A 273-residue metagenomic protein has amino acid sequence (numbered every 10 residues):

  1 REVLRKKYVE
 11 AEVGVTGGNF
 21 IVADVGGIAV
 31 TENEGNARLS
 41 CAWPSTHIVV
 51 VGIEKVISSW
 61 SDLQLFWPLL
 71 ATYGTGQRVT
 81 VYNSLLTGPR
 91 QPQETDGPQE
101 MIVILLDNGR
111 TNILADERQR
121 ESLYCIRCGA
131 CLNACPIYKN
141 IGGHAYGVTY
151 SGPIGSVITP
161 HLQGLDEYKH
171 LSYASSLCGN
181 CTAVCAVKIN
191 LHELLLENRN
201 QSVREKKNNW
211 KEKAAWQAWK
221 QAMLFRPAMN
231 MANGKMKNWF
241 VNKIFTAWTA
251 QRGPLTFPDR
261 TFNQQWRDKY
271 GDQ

Functional and structural regions predicted by a protein language model:
R1, W60-L63, V79, S151-I154 (+4 more regions): Alpha-helix initiation and N-capping motif
R1-R118: The feature marks the mature, well-folded catalytic cores of soluble enzymes
K55, L123-R127: Short, contiguous, pocket-lining structural segments that sit at or immediately flank catalytic/ligand-binding sites
S58-S61, G74-V79, N133-P136, N140 (+1 more regions): Acidic/polar loop patches that form or flank catalytic/metal-binding clefts of enzymes that bind anionic ligands
V79-Y82, N209-A214, K243-T246: Short coil/turn segments at secondary-structure boundaries
Q93-S122, I137-W239: Ferredoxin-type iron-sulfur electron-transfer modules in oxidoreductases and energy-metabolism complexes
C128-L132, C178: Extended amphipathic alpha-helical segments enriched in small hydrophobics
M236-Q273: Short linear elements at protein peripheries
